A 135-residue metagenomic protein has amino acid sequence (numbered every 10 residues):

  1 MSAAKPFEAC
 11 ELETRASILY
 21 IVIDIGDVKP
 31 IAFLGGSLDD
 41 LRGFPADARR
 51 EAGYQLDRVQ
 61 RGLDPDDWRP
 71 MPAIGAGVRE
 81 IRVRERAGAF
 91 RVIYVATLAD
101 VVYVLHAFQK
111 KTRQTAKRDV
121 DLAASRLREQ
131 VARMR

Functional and structural regions predicted by a protein language model:
S2-A89, L98-V101, Q109-R135: Basic, Lys/Arg-enriched alpha-helical interface segments
I93: Short, surface-exposed charged micro-motifs
L105: ATP-dependent carboxylate-activation loops
